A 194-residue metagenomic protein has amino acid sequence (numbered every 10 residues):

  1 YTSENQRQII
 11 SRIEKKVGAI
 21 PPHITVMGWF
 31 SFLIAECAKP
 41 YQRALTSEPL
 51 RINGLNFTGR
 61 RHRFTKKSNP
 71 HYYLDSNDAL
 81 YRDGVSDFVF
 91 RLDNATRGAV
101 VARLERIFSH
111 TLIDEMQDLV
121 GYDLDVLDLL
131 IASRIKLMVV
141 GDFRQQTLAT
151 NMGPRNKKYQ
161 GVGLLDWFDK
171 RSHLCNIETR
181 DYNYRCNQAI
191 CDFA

Functional and structural regions predicted by a protein language model:
Y1-E4, F30, V140-R144, M152-G153 (+1 more regions): A short beta-strand-to-loop transition that corresponds to the Sensor-1 phosphate-sensing loop of AAA+ P-loop ATPases
Y1-K39: P-loop NTPase Walker
Q8-I13, F32, V126, W167 (+1 more regions): Alpha-helical scaffold elements adjacent to nucleotide-binding pockets in ATP/GTP-utilizing enzyme cores
P22-H23, S133-I135, S172-I177: Short glycine-/polar-rich loops that comprise or flank the Walker A/P-loop and associated switch/sensor motifs
I24, H110-T111, M138: Hydrophobic "anchor" residues on beta-strands that sit immediately upstream of conserved functional sites
Q42-L112, G121-Y122, V126, A149 (+1 more regions): Accessory N-terminal region flanking or inserted into the helicase ATPase core in nucleic-acid motor proteins
Q117-L165: Signature of the SF2 helicase/ATPase Hel1-core->accessory helical subdomain module
L148-K157, G163-A194: Conserved coupling/interface region of RecA-like P-loop/ASCE motor cores
